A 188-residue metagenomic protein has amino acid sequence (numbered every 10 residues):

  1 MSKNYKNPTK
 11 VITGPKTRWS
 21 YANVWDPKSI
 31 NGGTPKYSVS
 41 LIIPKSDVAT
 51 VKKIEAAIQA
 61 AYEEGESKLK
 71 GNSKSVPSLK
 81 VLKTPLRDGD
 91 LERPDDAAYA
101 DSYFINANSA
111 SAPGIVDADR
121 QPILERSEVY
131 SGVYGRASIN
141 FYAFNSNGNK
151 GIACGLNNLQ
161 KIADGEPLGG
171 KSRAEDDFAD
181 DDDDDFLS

Functional and structural regions predicted by a protein language model:
M1-F104: OB-fold ssDNA-binding interfaces and closely related basic DNA-contact patches used across DNA replication/repair
I30-G32, V48-I54, G65, L69 (+4 more regions): Generic local-structure boundary detector
S40-I42, N106-N108, Q160-I162: Residues in well-ordered beta-strands of folded domains
G65, D96-A100, F104-N106, R173-F186: Short, surface-exposed, charge-dense and proline/glycine-enriched linear segments
S67-G148: Structured, beta-strand-rich domain cores that present glycine/charged loop surfaces used to bind extended ligands
V116, R120-S188: Compact mixed alphabeta submodule
